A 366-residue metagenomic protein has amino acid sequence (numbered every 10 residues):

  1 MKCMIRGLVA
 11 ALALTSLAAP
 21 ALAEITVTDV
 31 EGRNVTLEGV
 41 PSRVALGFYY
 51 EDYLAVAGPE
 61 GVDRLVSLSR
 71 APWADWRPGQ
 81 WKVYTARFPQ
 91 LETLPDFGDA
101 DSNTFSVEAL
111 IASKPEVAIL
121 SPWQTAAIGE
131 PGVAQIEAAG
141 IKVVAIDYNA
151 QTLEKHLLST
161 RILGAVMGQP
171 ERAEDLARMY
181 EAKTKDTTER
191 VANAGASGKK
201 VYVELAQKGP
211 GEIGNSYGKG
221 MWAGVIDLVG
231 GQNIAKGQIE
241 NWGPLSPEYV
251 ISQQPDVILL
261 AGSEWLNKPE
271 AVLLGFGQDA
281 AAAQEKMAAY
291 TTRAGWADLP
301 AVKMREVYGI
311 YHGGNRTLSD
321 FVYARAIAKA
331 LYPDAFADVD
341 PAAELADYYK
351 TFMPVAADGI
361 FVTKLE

Functional and structural regions predicted by a protein language model:
M1-V9: Bacterial N-terminal signal peptides that target proteins for export
A10-A11, A21: Cleavable N-terminal signal peptides
A19-V56, E171-E204, F336-E366: Bacterial Sec-exported substrate-binding components of ABC uptake systems
V30-G32, L94-S106, Q238-S246: Short helix-initiation/N-cap motifs at beta->coil->alpha
L46-G47, D52-A112, V117, S121-T125: A short, structured surface patch at a secondary-structure boundary
W73-G79, P122-P131, I146-S159, A194-A223: Extracytoplasmic ligand-binding site segments that recognize negatively charged/polar headgroups
G98, Q151-A165, E174, R178 (+3 more regions): Structured C-terminal subdomain patch of bacterial secreted/periplasmic proteins
G214-N241: Alpha-helical, coiled-coil/dimerization segments enriched in small aliphatic residues
